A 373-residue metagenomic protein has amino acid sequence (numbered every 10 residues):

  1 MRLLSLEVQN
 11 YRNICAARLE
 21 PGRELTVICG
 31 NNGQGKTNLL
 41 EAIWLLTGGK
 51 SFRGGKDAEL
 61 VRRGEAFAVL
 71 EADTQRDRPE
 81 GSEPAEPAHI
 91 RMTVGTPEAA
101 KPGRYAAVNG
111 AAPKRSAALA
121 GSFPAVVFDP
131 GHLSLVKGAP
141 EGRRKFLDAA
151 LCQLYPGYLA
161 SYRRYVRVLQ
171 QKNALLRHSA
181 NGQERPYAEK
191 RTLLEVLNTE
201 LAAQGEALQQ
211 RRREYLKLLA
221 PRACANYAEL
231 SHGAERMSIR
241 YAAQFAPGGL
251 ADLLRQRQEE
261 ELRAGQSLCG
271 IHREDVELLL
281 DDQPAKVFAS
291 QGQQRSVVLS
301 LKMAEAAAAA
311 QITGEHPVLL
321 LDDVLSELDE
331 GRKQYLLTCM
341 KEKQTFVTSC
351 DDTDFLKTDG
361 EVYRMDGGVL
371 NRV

Functional and structural regions predicted by a protein language model:
M1-N31, L45, R78, R185-A203 (+7 more regions): Conserved NTPase motor "head" modules and their coupling/switch loops across ABC/AAA+ ATPases, GTPases, and GHKL ATPases
K36: Conserved lysine of the Walker
G48-G142, F146-L154, Y158, A220 (+2 more regions): Nucleotide-state sensing region of NTPase/ATPase domains
A72, Q344-D351: Structural recognition of the conserved hydrophobic beta-strand(s) that form the central parallel beta-sheet of P-loop
V108-N109, L280, D366: Structural motif
A117-S122, D129-T199, A203: A conserved P-loop NTPase coupling/switch region
D322-V324: Walker B catalytic acidic pair
